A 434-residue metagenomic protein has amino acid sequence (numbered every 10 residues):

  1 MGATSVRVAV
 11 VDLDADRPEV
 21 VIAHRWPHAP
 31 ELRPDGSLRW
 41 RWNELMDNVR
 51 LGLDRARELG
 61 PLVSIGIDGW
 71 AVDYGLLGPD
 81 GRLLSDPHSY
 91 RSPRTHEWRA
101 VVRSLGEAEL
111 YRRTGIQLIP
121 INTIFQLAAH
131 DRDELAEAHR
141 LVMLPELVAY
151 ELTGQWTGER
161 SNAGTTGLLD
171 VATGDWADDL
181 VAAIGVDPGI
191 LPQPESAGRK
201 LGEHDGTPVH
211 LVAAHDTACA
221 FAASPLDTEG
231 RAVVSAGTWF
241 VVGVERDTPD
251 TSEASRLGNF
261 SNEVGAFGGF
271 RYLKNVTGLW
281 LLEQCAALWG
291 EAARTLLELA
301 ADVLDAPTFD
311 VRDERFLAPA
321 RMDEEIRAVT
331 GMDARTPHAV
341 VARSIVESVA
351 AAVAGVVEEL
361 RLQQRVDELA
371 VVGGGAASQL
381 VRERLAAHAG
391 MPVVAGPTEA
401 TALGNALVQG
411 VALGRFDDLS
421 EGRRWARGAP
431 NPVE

Functional and structural regions predicted by a protein language model:
M1-S85, E137, G206-V209, A389-M391: N-terminal glycine/serine-rich phosphate-binding loop of ATP-dependent small-molecule kinases, especially carbohydrate
S5, S196-E203, V366-L385: Glycine-rich phosphate-binding loops at beta-strand->alpha-helix junctions
V10, V102-T114, P120, F125-M143 (+8 more regions): Active-site core segments that coordinate phosphate-bearing ligands/cofactors across diverse enzyme families
E44-R57, T173-D179, V349-V356: Short, well-ordered amphipathic alpha-helical segments that serve as non-catalytic structural scaffolds within diverse
D54-N122: Active-site phosphate-binding/coordination module
P61-G69, R140-L141, Q193, V233 (+1 more regions): Short glycine-rich phosphate-binding loop at a beta-alpha junction
S92, E159-A163: Nucleotide/phosphate-binding loop and acidic/charged catalytic motifs in nucleotide-binding or -utilizing enzymes
